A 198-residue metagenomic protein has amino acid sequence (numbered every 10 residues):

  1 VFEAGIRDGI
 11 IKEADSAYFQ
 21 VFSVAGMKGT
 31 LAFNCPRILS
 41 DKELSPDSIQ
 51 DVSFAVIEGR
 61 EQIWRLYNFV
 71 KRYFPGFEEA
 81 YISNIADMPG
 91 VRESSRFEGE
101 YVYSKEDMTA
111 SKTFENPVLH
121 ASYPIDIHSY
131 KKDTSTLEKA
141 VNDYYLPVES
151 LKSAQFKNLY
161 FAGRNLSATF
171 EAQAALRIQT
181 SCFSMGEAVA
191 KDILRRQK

Functional and structural regions predicted by a protein language model:
V1-F161, L166-A172: Mobile, glycine/GP-rich and aromatic-enriched active-site lid/loop segments adjacent to catalytic centers
A175-R177: Short glycine-enriched, charge-decorated loop/helix-capping segments at active-site entrances that position
F183-Q197: Internal hydrophobic alpha-helix adjacent to the cofactor/substrate pocket in enzyme cavities
